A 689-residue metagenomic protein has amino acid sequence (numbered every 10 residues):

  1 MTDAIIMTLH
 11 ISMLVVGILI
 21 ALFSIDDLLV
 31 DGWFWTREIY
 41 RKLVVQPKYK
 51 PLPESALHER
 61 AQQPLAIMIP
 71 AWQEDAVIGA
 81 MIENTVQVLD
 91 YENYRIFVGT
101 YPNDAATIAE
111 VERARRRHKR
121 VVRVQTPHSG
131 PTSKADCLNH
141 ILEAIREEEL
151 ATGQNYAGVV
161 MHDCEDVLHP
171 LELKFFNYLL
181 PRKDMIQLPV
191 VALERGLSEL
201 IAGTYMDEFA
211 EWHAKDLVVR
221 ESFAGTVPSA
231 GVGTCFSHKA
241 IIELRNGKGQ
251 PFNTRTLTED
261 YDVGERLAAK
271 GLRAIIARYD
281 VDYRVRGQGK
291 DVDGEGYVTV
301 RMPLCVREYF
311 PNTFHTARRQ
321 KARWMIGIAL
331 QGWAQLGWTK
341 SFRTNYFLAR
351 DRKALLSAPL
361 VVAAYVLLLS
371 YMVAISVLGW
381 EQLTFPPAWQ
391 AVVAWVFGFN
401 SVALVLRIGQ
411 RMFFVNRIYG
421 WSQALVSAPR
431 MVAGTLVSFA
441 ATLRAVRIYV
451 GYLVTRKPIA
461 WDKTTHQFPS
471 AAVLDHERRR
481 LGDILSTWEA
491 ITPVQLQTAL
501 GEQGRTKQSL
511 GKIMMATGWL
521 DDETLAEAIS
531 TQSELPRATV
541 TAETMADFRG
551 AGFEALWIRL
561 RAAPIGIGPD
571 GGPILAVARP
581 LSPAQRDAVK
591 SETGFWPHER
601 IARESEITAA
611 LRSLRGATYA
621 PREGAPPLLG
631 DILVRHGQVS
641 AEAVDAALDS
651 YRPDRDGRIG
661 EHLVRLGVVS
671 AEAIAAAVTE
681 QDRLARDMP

Functional and structural regions predicted by a protein language model:
I5-V45: N-terminal membrane-anchoring alpha-helices
L29-E54, H58, L336-R479: Juxtamembrane C-terminal module of membrane proteins
L43-A322: Internal catalytic domains of large membrane-associated glycosyltransferases
L52-P102, V160-C164, G434-D462, A471-E477 (+4 more regions): Acidic, Ser/Thr-rich low-complexity segments on the non-lumenal side of membrane proteins
R319-K340: Short, charged cytosolic
I491, L496-A499, L520, L525 (+7 more regions): Fold-core signature of tandem repeat domains
K512-E592, I607, S613, R635 (+3 more regions): Polyanionic, low-complexity intrinsically disordered segments
T608-G624: Short, low-order "capping/linker" segments at domain edges
